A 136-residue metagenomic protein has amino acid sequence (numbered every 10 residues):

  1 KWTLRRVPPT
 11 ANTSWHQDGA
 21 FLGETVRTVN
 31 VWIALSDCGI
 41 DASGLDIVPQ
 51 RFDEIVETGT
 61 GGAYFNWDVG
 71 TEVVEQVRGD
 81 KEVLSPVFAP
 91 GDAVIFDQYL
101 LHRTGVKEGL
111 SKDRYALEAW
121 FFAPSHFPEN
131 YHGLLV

Functional and structural regions predicted by a protein language model:
K1-I47, F52: Conserved double-stranded beta-helix
P8, L22, V77-G79, E108-L110: Sterically constrained small-residue positions within well-ordered secondary structures of folded domains
T13-E24, P86-V87, G105-G109, N130: Short histidine-centered beta-strand/loop micro-motifs that create catalytic or ligand/metal-coordination sites
W15-D18, W32, D80-E82, L101-R103: Glycine-rich, charged/polar anion/phosphate-binding loops that engage phosphate groups from diverse ligands
F21-G23, A34, Q50-E54, Y64-D68 (+2 more regions): Short, low-complexity, polar/charged sequence segments that are solvent-exposed and flexible
T28-N30, V83, A93, A116: Intrinsic-disorder/low-complexity, polar/charged segments enriched in Ser/Thr/Lys/Arg/Asp/Glu/Gln
C38-L101: Double-stranded beta-helix
T60, P90-I95, Y99-V136: Non-heme Fe(II)/2-oxoglutarate
